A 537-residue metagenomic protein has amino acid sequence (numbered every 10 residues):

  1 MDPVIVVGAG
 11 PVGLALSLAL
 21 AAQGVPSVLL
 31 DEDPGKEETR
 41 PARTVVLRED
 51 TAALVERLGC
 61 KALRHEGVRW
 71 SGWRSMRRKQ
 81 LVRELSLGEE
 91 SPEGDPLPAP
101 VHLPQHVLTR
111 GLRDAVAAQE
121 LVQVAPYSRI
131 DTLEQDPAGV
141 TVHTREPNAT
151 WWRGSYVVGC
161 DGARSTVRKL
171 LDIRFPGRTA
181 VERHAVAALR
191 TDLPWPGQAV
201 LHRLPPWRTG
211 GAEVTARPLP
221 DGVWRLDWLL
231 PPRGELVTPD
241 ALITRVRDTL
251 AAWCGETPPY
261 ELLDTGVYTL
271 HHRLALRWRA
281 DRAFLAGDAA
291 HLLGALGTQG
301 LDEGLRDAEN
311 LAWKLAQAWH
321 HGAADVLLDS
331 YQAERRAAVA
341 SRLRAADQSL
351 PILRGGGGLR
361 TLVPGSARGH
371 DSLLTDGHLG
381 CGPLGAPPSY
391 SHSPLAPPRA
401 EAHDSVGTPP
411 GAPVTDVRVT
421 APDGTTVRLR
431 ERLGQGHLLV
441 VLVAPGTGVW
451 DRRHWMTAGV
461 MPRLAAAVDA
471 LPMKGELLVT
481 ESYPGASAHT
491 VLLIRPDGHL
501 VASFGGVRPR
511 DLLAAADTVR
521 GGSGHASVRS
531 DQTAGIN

Functional and structural regions predicted by a protein language model:
D2-P3, V7, A21-Q23, R77-Q80 (+5 more regions): Helical substrate-recognition/capping region of FAD-dependent monooxygenase/halogenase enzymes
A9-P11, E32, Q105: Glycine-rich Rossmann-fold phosphate-binding loop(s) that bind the pyrophosphate of adenine dinucleotide cofactors
A21-R43: Glycine-rich FAD pyrophosphate-binding loop
T39-A115, L343: Active-site-adjacent segment of FAD-dependent monooxygenases/related oxidoreductases
D114, H143, Y156, C160-G266 (+1 more regions): Conserved FAD-binding catalytic core of PHBH/FMO-like flavoproteins
P126-V140: A conserved short coil-to-beta-strand element within the FAD-binding core of flavoproteins
P147-Y156: Core beta-strand elements of the Rossmann-like FAD/NAD(P) dinucleotide-binding domain in flavoenzyme oxidoreductases
P220, P239-E303, A338, R342-A345: FAD/FMN-dependent oxidoreductases across multiple families
